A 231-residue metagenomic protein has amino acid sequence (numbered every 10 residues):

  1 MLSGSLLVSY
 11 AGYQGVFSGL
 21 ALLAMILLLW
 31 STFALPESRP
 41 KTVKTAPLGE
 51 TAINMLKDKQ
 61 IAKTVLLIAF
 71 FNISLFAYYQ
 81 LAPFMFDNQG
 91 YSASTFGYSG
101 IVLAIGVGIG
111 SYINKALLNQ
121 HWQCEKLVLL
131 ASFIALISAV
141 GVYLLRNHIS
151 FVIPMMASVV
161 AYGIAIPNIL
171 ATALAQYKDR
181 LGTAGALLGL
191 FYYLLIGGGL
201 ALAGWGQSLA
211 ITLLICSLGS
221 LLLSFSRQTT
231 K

Functional and structural regions predicted by a protein language model:
M1-L35, L81: Helix-loop-helix hairpin linking two adjacent transmembrane segments in secondary transporters
L2-A11, F86-D87, L117-N119, L202-S208: Interfacial helix-cap and linker-helix signal at transmembrane-aqueous boundaries of multi-pass secondary transporters
L28-K44, S226-K231: Helix-loop junctions on the cytosolic side of multi-pass membrane transporters, especially the intracellular loop
P36-T64: Juxtamembrane intracellular "pre-TM" segments in multi-pass secondary transporters
K57-S74, M156-A157: Pair of pore-lining "gating" transmembrane helices in MFS-fold secondary transporters
G110-C124: Helix-to-loop junctions at the C-terminal end of transmembrane segments in multipass secondary transporters
E125-I169: C-terminal transmembrane helical hairpin of 12-TM major facilitator-type secondary transporters
V160, L170-S217: A late C-terminal transmembrane helix in Major Facilitator Superfamily
